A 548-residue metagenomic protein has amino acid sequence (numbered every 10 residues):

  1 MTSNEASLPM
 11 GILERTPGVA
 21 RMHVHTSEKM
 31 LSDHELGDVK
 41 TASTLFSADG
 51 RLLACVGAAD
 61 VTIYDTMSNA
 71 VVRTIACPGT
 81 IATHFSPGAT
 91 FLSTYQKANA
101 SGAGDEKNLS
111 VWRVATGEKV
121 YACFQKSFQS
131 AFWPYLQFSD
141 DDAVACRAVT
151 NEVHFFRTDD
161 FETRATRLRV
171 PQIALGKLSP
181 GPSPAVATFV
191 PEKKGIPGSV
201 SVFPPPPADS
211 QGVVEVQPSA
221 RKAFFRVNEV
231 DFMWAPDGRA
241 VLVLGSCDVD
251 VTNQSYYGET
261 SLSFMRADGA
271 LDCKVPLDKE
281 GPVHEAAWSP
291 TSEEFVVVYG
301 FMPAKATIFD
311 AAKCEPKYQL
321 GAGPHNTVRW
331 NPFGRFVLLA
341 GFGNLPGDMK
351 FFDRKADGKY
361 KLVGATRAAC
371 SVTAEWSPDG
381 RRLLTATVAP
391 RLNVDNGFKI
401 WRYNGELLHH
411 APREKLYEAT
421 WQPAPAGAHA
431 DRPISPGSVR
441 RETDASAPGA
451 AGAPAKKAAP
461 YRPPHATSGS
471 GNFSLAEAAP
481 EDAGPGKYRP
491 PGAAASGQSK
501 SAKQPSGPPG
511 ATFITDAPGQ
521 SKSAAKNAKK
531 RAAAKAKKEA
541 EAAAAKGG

Functional and structural regions predicted by a protein language model:
T2-P9, A42-L52, A82-L92, P134-V144 (+6 more regions): Blade-terminus and WD-like Trp-Asp/Gly-His loop motifs, strongest in beta-propeller folds
H25-S27, T66-N69, V114-G117, T158-F161 (+5 more regions): Short loop/turn segments that connect beta-strands within beta-propeller blades
K29-E35, A70-I75, E118-K126, E162-R167 (+5 more regions): A short beta-strand motif characteristic of beta-propeller blades
Y95-D105, P191, L244-E259, A386-N396: Short, conserved, GDST-rich strand-edge loop motifs in beta-rich repeat architectures
K107-A115, V200-P206, Y257-G269, F351-D353 (+1 more regions): Beta-propeller blade signature
F232-V337: Beta-propeller domains
G321-N326, K359-E375, L407-T420: Conserved blade-ending motifs and adjacent loop-strand segments that build the rim/top face of beta-propeller domains
L392-E442: Blade-level signature of beta-propeller repeat domains, shared across WD40, Kelch, NHL, RCC1 and BNR/Asp-box propellers
